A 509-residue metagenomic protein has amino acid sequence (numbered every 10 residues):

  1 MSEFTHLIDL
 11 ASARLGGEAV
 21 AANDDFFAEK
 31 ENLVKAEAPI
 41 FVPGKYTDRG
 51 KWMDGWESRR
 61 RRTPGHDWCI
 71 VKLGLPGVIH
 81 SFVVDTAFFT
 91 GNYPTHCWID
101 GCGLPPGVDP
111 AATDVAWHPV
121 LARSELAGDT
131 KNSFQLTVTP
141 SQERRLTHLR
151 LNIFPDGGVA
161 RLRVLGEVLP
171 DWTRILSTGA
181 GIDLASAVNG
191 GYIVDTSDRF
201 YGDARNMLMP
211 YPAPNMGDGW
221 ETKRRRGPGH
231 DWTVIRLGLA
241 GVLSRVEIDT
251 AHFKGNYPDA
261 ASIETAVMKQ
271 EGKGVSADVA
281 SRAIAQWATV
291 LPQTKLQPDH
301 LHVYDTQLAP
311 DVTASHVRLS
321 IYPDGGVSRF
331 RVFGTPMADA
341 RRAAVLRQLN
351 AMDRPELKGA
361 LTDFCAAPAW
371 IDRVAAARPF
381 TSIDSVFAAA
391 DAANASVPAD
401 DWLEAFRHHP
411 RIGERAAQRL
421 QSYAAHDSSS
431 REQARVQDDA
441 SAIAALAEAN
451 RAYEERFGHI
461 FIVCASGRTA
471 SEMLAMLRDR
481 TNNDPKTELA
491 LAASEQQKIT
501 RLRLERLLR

Functional and structural regions predicted by a protein language model:
S2-W68, F88-W232, H252-R342: Trp- and acidic/polar-enriched beta-sheet ligand-binding modules for extracellular glycan and matrix recognition
C69-V71, H80: General structural concept
L73, V234-L239: A short glycine/threonine-centered beta-strand motif
L75, P379, S466-G467: Short beta->alpha junction loops/turns
I79, V84-A87, I153, L239-L243 (+5 more regions): Hydrophobic/aromatic-rich, well-ordered segments within soluble, folded domains that form packed cores
A344-A449, K498-R509: Aromatic-anchored, charged helix-turn/loop surface patch used as a conserved interaction hotspot
Q433-R509: C-terminal non-catalytic interaction appendages of large macromolecular assemblies
